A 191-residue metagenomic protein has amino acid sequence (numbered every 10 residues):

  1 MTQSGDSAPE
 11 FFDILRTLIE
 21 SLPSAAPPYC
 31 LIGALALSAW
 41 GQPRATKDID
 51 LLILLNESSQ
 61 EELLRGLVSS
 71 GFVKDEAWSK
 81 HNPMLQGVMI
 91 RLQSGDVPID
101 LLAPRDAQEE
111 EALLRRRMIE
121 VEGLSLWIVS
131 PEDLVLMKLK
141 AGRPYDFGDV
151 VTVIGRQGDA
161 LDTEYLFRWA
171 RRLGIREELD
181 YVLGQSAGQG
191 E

Functional and structural regions predicted by a protein language model:
M1-E191: Compositionally biased terminal segments of proteins
